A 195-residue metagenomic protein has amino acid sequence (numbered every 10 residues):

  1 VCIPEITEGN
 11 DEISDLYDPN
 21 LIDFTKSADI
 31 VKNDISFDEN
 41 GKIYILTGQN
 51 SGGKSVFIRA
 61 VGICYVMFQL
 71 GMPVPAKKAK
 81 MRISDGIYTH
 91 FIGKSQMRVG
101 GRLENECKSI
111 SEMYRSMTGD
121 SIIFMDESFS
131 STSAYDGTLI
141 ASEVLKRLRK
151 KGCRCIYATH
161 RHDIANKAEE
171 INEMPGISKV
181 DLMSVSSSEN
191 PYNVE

Functional and structural regions predicted by a protein language model:
P4-E195: ATPase nucleotide-binding head domains, primarily ABC-like/P-loop NTPase cores
